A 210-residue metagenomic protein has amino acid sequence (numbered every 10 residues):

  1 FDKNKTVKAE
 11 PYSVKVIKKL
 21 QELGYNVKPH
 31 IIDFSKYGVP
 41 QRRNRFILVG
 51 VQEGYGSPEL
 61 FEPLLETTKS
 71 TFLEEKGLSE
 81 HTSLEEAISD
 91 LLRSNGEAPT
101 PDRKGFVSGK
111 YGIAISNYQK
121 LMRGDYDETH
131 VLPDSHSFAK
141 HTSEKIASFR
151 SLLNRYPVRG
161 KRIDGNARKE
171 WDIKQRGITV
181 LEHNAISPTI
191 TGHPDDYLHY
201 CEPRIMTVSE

Functional and structural regions predicted by a protein language model:
F1-V51: Conserved Class I SAM-dependent methyltransferase catalytic core
E10-K18, T82, E86, N184 (+1 more regions): A structural signal for well-ordered alpha-helical segments within the folded catalytic domains of diverse enzymes
V14-I17, Q21, E97, D102-I113 (+1 more regions): Class I S-adenosyl-L-methionine
I32, I88, I190-T191: Bulky hydrophobic/aromatic "packing anchor" residues in well-ordered structure
S35-G38, E53-Y55, P194-Y197: Short, solvent-exposed loop/turn segments at secondary-structure junctions
V39-D102: Flexible, glycine-/basic-rich loop-and-beta segments that form/coincide with the SAM-dependent methyltransferase
F106-E210: C-terminal target-recognition/interaction regions appended to catalytic cores
